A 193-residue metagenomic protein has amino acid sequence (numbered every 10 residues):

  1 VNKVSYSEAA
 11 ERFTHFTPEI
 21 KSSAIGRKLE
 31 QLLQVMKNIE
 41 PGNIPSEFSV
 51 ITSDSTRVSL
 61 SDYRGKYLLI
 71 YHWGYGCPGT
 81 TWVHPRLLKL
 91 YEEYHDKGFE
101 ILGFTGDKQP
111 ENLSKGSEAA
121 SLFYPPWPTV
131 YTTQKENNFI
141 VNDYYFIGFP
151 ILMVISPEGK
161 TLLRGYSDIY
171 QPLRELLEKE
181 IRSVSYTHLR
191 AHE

Functional and structural regions predicted by a protein language model:
V1-T56: Oxidative protein folding and maturation machinery
L60-T81: Short active-site neighborhood of thiol/selenol oxidoreductases, capturing the structured segment around
R64-L68, K97-F99, P125-P126: Loop/turn elements at helix/coil->beta-strand transitions in domains of secreted/extracellular proteins
Y71, I101-G103, T129: Structural recognition of the beta-strand scaffold that forms the well-ordered cores of secreted hydrolase catalytic
W82-F123, T133-N142: Structural microenvironment flanking redox-active thiols in thiol-disulfide oxidoreductases
Q134-L176: Thiol/disulfide oxidoreductase modules built on the thioredoxin-like
T187-E193: Conserved small/polar residues in nucleotide/adenosyl-binding loops
